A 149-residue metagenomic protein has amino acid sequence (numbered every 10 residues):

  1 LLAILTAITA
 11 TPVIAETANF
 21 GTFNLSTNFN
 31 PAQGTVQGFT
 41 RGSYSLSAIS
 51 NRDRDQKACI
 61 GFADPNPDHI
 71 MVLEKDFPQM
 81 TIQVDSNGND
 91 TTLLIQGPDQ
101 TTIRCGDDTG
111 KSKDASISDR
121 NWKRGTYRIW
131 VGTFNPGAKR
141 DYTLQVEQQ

Functional and structural regions predicted by a protein language model:
L2-A3, V13: Cleavable N-terminal signal peptides
T9-E16: Sec/Tat signal peptide C-region and signal peptidase I cleavage site
E16-Q56, P65-H69, R124-Q149: C-terminal edge strands of extracellular/lumenal beta-sandwich accessory domains
Q56-N66, D107-G110: Extracellular beta-rich ligand/substrate-recognition surface
A63, P67-P78, S118-K123: Extracellular and analogous surface-interaction loops
I70-S86, L93-L94, Y127-V131: Hydrophobic beta-strand segments within beta-rich accessory/binding domains
D76, N87-N89, Q96-Q100, F134 (+1 more regions): Solvent-exposed coil/turn segments that connect beta secondary-structure elements in extracytoplasmic/periplasmic
L94-Q145: Noncatalytic accessory or regulatory domains flanking protease catalytic cores in secreted, cell-surface, and selected
